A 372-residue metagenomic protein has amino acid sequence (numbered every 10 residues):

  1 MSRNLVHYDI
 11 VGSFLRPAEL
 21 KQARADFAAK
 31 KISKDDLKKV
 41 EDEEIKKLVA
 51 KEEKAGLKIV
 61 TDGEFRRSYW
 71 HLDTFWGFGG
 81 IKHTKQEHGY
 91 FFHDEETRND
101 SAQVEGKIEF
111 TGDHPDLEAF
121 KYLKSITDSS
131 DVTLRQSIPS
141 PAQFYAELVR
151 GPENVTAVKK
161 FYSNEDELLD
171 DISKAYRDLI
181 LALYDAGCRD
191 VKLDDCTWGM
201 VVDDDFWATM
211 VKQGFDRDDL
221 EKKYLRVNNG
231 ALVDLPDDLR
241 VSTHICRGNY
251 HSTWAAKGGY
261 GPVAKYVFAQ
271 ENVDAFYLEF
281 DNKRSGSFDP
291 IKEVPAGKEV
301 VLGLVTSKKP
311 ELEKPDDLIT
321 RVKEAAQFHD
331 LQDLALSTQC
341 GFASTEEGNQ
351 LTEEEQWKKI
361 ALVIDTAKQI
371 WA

Functional and structural regions predicted by a protein language model:
M1-A372: Domain-level signal for soluble alpha/beta catalytic cores
